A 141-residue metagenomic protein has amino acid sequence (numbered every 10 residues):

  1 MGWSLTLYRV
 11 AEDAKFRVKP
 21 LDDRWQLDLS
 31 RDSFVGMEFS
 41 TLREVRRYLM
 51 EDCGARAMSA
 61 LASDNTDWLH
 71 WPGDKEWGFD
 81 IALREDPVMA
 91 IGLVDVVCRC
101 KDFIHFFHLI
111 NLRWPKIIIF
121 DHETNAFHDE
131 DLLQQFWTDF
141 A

Functional and structural regions predicted by a protein language model:
M1-A141: Acidic (Asp/Glu-rich) sequence patches and key acidic residues that form negatively charged surfaces used
